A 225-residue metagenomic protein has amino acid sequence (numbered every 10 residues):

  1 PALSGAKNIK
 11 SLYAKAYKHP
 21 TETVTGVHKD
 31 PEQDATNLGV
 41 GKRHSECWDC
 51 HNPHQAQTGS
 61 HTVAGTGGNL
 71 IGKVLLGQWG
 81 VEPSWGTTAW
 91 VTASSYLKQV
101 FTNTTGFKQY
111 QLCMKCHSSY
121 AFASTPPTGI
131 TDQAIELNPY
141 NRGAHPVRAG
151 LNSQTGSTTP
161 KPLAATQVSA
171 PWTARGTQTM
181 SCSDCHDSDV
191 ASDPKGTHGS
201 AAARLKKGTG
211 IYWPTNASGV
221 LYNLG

Functional and structural regions predicted by a protein language model:
P1-G225: A motif-centric signal for short, conserved binding hotspots located in accessible loops or intrinsically disordered
